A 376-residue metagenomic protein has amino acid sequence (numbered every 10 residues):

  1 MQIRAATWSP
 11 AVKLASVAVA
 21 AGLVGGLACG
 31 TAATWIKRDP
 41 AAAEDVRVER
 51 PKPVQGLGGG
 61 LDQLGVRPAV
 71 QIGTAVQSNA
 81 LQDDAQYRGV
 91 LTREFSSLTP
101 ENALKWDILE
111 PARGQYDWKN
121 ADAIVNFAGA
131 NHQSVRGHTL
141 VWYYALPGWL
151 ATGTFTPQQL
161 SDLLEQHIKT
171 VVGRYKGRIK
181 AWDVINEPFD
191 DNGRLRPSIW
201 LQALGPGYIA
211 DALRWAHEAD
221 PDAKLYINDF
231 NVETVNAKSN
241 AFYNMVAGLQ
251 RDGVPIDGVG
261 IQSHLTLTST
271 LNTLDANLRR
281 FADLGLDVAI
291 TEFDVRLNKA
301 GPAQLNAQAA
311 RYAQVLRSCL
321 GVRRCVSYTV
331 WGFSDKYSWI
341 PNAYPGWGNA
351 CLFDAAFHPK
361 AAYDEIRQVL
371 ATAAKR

Functional and structural regions predicted by a protein language model:
Q2-W35: Secretory targeting and sorting signals
L27-P53: C-terminal region of N-terminal signal peptides and the immediate post-cleavage residues of exported proteins
E49-E101: Boundary/entry segment of secreted carbohydrate-active catalytic domains
L57, R93, S97-P111, K119-V235: Substrate-binding cleft and catalytic face of glycoside hydrolase catalytic domains, especially the flexible beta-alpha
A75-Q86, W106-K119, F189-R194, V232-A241 (+2 more regions): Acidic-and-aromatic substrate-binding clefts and catalytic sites of carbohydrate-active enzymes
S78-E94, S161-V171, A237-L249, L274 (+1 more regions): Short, acidic/polar
S96-N102, N186, A219-D229, F242-S269 (+1 more regions): Aromatic- and acid-rich polysaccharide-binding/catalytic face of secreted or lumenal carbohydrate-active enzymes
K224-V232, S263-H264, F281-Y312, G332-P341 (+1 more regions): Active-site clefts of carbohydrate-active enzymes
